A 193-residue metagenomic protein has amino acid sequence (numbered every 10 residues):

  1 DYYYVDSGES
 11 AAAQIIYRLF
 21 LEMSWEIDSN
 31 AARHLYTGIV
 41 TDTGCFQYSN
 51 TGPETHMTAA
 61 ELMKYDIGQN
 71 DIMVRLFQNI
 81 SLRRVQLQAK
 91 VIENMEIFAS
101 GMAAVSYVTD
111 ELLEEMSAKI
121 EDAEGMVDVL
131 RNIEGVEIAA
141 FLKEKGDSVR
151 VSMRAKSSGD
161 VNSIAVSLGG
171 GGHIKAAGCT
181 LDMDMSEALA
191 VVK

Functional and structural regions predicted by a protein language model:
D1-T58: Short alpha-helices
T41-L168, G172-V192: Hydrophobic helix-and-loop "lid/oligomerization" segment in the mid-to-C-terminal part of catalytic domains
